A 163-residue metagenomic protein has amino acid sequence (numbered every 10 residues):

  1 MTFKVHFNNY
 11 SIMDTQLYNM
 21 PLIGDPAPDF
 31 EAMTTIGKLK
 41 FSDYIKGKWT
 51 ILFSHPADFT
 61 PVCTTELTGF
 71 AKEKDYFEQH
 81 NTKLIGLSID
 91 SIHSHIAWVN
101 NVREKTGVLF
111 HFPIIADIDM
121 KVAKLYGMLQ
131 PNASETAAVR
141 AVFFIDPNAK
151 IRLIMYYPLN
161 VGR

Functional and structural regions predicted by a protein language model:
F3, Y10-R163: Chalcogenol-based redox active-site neighborhoods
